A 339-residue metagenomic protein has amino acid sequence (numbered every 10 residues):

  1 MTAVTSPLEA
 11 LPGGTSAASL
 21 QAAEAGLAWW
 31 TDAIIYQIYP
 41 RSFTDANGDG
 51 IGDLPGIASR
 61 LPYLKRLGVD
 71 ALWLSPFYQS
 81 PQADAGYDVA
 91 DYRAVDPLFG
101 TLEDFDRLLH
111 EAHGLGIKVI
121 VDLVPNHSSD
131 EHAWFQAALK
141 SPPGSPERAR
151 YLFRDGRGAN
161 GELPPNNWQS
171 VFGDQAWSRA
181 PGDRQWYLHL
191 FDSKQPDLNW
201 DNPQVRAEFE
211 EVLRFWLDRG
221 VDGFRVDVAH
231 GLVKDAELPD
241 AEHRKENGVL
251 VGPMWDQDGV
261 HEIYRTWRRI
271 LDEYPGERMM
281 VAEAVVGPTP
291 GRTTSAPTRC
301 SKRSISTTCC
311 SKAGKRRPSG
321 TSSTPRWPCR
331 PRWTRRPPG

Functional and structural regions predicted by a protein language model:
T2-R214, D218, G231-P288: Acidic/aromatic-lined carbohydrate-recognition and catalytic surfaces of CAZymes acting on diverse glycans
L72, F224-V226: Hydrophobic residues within beta-strands of alpha/beta enzymes
V221: Conserved protein kinase catalytic-loop anchor
V228-H243, C329-G339: Anion-binding catalytic surfaces of enzymes that hydrolyze or transfer phosphate/sulfate esters
A284-G339: Noncatalytic carbohydrate-binding groove/subsite architecture in carbohydrate-active enzymes
